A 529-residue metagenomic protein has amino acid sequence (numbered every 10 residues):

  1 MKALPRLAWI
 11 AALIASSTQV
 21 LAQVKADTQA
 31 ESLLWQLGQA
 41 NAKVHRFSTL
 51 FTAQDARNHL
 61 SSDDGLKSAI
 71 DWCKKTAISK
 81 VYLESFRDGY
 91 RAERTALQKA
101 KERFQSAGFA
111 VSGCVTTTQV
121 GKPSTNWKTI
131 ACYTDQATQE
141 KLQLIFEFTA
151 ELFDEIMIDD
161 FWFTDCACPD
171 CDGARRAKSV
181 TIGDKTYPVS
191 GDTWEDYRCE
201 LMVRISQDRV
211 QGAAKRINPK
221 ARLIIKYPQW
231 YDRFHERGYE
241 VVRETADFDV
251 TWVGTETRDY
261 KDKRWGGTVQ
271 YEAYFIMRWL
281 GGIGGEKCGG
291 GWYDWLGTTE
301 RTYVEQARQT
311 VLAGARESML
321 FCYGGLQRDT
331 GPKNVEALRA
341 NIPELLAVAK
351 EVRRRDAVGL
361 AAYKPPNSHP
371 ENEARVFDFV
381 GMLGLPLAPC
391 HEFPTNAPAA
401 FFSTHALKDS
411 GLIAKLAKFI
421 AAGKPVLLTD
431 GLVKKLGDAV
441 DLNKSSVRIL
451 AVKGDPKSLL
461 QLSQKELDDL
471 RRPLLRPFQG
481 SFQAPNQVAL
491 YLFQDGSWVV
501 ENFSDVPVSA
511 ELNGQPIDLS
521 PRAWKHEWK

Functional and structural regions predicted by a protein language model:
A8-Q19: Bacterial N-terminal signal peptides
V24-T28, S124-N126, D154, D160 (+6 more regions): Hydrophobic targeting/anchoring helices
A42-L66, L97-Q105, A110-D154, D160 (+2 more regions): Active-site-adjacent "subsite" loops/lids of carbohydrate-active enzymes
F51-L60, Y82-R91, S124-Q143, P188-I205 (+6 more regions): The substrate-binding groove and active-site-proximal loops of carbohydrate-active enzymes, especially glycoside
R57-K75, T134-T149, R233-E244, A273 (+1 more regions): Short, acidic/polar
D63-I70, F377-A397, T404-L407: A short, well-structured beta->alpha microelement
D64-D88, F148-I156, T251, A307-S318 (+2 more regions): Catalytic domains of carbohydrate-active enzymes, especially glycoside hydrolases
G381, H391, S403-K529: A conserved amphipathic helix/loop scaffold that creates a polar/acidic microenvironment used either to coordinate
